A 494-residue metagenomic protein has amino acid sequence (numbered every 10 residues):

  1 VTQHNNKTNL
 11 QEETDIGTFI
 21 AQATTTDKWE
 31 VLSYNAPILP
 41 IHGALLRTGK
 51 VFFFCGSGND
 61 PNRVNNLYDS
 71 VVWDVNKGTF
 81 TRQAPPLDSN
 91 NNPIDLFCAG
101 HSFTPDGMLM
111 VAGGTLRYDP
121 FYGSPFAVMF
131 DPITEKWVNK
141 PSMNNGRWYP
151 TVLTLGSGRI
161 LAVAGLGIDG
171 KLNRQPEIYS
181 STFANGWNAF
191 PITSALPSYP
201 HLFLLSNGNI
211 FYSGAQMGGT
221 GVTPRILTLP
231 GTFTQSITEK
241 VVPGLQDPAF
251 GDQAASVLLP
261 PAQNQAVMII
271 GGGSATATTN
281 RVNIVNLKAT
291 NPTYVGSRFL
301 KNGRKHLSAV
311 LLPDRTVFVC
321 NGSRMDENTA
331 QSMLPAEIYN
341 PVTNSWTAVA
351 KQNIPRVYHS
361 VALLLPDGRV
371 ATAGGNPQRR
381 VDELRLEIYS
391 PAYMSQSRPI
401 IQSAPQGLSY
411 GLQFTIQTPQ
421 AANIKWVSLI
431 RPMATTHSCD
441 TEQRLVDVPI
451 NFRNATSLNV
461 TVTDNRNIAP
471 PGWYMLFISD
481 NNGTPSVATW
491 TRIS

Functional and structural regions predicted by a protein language model:
V1-S494: Kelch-like beta-propeller repeat domains
